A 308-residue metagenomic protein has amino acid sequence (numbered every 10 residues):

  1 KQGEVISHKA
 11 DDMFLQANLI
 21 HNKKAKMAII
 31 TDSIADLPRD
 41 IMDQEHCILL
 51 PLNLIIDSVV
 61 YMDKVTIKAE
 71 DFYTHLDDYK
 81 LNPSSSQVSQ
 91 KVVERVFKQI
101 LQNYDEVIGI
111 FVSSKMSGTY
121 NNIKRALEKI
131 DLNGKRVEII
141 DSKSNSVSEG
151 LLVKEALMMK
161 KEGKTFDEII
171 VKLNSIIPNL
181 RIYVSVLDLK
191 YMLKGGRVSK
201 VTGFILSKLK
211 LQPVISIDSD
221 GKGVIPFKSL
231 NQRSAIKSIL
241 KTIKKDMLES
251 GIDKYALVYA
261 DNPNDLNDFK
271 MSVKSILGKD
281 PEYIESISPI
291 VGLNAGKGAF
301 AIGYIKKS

Functional and structural regions predicted by a protein language model:
G3-A28, I34-I48, L52-N53, V59 (+5 more regions): Mixed-charge interfacial surface used for oligomerization/domain docking and macromolecular partner engagement
V60-N122, E128-L132: Class I S-adenosyl-L-methionine
